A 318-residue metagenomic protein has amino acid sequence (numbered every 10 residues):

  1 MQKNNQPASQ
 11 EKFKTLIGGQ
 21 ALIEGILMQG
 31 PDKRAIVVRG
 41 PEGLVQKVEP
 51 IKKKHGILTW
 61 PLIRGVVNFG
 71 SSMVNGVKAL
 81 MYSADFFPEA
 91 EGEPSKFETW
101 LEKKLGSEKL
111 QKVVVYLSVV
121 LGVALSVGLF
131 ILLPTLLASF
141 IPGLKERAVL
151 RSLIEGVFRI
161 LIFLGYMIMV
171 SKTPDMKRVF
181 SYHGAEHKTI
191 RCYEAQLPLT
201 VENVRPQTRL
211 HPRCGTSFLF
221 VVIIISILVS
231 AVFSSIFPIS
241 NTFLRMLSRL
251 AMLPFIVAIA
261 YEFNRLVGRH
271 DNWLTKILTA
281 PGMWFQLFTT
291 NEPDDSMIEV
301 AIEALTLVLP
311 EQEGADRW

Functional and structural regions predicted by a protein language model:
M1-G92: Divalent-cation
K3-L22, I26-M28, K145, V149-F218 (+2 more regions): Polar-ligand-bearing catalytic/cofactor-coordination segments of membrane-embedded or membrane-tethered inner-membrane
V37-V38, N68, S72-E102, S181-V201 (+1 more regions): Short, charged cytosolic
W60, R64-Y82, E155-F180, L253-R269: Hydrophobic alpha-helical membrane-embedded segments
Y82-F86, G122-E146, V222-L247, Y261: Juxtamembrane "helix exit" motif at the C-terminal ends of alpha-helical transmembrane segments in multi-pass membrane
A90-G143, R147-T173: Hydrophobic alpha-helical segments characteristic of transmembrane helices in integral membrane transporters
T99-K109, L136-I154, S234-L247, L266-K276 (+1 more regions): Membrane interface segments of multi-pass transport proteins and intramembrane proteases
S118-V123, R151, E155, R159 (+7 more regions): Pore-lining and gate-forming transmembrane alpha-helices of multi-pass membrane transport proteins
